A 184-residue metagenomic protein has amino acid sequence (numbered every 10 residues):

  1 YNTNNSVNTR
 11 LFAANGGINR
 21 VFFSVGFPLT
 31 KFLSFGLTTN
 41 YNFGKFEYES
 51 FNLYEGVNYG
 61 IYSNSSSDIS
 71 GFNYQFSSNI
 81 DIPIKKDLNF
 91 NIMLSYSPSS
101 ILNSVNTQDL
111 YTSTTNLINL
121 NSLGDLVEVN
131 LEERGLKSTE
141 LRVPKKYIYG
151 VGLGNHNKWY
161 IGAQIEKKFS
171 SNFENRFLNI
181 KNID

Functional and structural regions predicted by a protein language model:
Y1-D184: Outer-membrane beta-barrel porins/channels
